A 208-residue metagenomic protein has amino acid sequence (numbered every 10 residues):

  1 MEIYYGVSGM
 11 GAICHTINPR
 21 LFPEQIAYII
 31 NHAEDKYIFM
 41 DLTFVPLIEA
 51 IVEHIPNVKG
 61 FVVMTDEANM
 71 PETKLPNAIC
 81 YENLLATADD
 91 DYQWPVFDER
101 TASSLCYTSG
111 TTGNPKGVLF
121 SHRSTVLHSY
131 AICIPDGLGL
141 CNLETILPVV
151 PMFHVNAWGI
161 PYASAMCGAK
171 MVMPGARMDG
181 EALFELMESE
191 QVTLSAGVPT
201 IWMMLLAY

Functional and structural regions predicted by a protein language model:
M1-H15, P19-P23, N31-Y37, I51 (+3 more regions): A short helix-loop-beta submotif of the ANL/AMP-binding
V7, I38, A102, T108-T111 (+4 more regions): Conserved S/T- and glycine-rich ATP-binding loop of Class I adenylate-forming
G9-N83, F97: Structural core segment of the AMP-binding/adenylate-forming
N18, V149-H154: Conserved AMP-binding
I29, I38, F61, G168 (+2 more regions): Residue-level signal for inorganic ion chemistry
M40-A50, E67-A68, V150, V192-Y208: Adenylate-forming
A88-T101, L105-L147, G159, A169: Conserved adenylate-forming
V126-T145, V155-L194, M203, Y208: Conserved AMP-binding/adenylation subdomain of ANL enzymes
